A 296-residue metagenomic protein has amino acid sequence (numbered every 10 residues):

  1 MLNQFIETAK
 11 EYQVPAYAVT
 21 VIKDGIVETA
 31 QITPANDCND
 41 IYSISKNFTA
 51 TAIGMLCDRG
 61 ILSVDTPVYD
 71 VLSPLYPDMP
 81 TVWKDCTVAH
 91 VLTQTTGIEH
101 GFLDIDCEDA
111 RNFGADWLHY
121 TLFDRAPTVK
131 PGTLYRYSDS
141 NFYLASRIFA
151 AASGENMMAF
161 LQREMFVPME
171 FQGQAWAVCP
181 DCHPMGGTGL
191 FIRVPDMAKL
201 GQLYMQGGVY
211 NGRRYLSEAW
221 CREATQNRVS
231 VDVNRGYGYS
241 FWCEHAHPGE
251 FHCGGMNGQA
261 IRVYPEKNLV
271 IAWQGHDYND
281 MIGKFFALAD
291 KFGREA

Functional and structural regions predicted by a protein language model:
N3-A35, V64, I261-R262, N268-A272: A short, well-structured edge-of-sheet supersecondary motif
E7-K10, V14, C38-F48, G54-R136: Active-site-proximal loop and beta-strand segments within enzyme catalytic domains
G25, Y42-I61, V91, L122 (+3 more regions): Alpha-helical scaffold elements that line and support the substrate/ligand-binding pocket of soluble hydrolases
E28-I32, D104-T188: Catalytic-site signature segments of enzymes, centered on catalytic residues
R59-I98, A152-I192: Active-site helix/loop module of the DD-peptidase/beta-lactamase fold, centered on the serine-lysine SxxK catalytic
L144, I148, G186-V209, Q259-H276: Active-site-proximal alpha-helical segments within enzyme catalytic domains
C221-A272, N279: Active-site Gly/Thr loop motif
I282-A296: Short, gly/Ser/Thr-rich active-site loops of penicillin-recognizing serine hydrolases
